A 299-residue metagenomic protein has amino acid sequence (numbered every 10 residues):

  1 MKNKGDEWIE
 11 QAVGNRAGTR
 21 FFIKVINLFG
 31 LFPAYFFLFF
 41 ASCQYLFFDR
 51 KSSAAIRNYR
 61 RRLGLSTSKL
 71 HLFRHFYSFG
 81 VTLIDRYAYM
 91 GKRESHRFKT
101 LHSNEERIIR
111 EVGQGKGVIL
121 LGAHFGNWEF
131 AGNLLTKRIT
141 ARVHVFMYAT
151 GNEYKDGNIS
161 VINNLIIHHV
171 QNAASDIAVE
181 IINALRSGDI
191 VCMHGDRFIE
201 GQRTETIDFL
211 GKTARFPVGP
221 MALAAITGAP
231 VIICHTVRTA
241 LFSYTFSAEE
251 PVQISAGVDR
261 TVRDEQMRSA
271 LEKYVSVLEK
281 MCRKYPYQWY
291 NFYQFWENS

Functional and structural regions predicted by a protein language model:
M1-G122, G157-N158: Membrane-anchoring hydrophobic helices of lipid-metabolizing enzymes
I9, C43-Q44, S95, I119 (+4 more regions): Short, contiguous strand/loop micro-motifs
F39, L72-F73, A149, V237 (+1 more regions): Residue-level "edge-of-site" marker
S53-A55, G151-E153, T213-P217: Active-site metal-coordination segments of metallo-dependent hydrolases
S66-T67, H71, V81, Q114-N172 (+1 more regions): Catalytic core of membrane glycerolipid acyltransferases/transacylases, capturing the structured, soluble-facing
F98-H102, F125, Q171-S175, T213-A214 (+1 more regions): A conditional alpha-helix N-cap/helix-loop micro-motif detector
K137, S175-S299: Non-catalytic C-terminal accessory region of glycerolipid acyltransferases and related lyso-lipid remodeling enzymes
